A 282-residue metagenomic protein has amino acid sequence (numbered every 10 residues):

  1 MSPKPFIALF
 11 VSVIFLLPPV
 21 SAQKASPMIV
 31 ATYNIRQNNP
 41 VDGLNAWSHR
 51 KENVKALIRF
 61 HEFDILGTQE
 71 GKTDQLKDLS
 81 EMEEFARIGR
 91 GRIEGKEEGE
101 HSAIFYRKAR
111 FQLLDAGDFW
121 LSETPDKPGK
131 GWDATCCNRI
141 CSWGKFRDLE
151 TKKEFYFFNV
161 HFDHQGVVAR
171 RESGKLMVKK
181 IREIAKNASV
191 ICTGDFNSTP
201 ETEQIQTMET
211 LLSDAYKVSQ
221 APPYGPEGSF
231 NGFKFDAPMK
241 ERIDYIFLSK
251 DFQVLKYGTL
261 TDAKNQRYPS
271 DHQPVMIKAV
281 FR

Functional and structural regions predicted by a protein language model:
S2-I7, L17-M82, I93-E100, K175 (+1 more regions): N-terminal, active-site-proximal structural segment of metallo-dependent hydrolase catalytic domains
S26-I35, V54-L79, F105, G144 (+5 more regions): Active-site beta-strand/loop signature of hydrolases that rely on acidic residues for catalysis
I35-N38, K72-Q75, R92-K96, R110-F111 (+5 more regions): Solvent-exposed loop/turn segments at secondary-structure junctions within structured extracellular/periplasmic domains
Q37-L44, T68, L114, V167 (+1 more regions): Short, solvent-exposed loop/turn elements at domain surfaces
N39-G43, P125-D133, V160-V168: Surface-exposed cleft-lining segments at the edges of enzyme active sites
I65-E154, G258-T259: Structured beta-strand-rich core segments of catalytic domains in phosphoester-bond hydrolases
R110, V168, E172, K179-V190 (+1 more regions): Metal-dependent phosphoester-hydrolase catalytic domains
N138, R147-R171, I184: Metal-dependent phosphoester/phosphodiester hydrolase catalytic core
